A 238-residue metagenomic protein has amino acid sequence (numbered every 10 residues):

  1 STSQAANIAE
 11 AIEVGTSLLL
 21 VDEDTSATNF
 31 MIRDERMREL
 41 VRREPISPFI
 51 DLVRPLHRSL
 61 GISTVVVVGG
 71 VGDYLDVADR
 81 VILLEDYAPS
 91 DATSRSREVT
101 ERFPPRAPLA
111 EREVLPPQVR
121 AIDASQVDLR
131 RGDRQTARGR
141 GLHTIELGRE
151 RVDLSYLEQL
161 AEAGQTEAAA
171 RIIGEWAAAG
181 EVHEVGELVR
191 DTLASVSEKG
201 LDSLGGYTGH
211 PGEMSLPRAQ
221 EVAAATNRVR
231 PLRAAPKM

Functional and structural regions predicted by a protein language model:
S1-I12: Conserved alpha-helical scaffold flanking the Walker A/P-loop in AAA+ ATPase domains
T2, S47, A163: Electropositive phosphate-/nucleotide-binding environments in soluble metabolic enzymes
A6, P48-D51, E167: Short, contiguous clusters of charged residues that form electrostatic/catalytic patches at enzyme active sites, used
A11-G61, V67-R97: Conserved P-loop NTPase nucleotide-binding/switch module
R58-G61, G70-M238: Conserved NTP phosphate-binding and transfer environment spanning the P-loop NTPase/kinase superfamily
